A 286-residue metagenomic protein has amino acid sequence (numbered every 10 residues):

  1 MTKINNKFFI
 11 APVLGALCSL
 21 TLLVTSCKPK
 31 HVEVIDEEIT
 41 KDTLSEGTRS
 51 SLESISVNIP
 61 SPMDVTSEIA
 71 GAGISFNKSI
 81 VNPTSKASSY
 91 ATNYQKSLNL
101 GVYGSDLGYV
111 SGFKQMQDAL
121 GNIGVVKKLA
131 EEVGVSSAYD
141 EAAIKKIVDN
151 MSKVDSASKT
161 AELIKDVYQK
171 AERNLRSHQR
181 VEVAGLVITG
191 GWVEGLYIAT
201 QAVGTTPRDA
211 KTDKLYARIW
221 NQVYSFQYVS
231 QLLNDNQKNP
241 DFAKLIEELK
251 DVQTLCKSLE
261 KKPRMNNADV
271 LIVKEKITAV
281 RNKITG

Functional and structural regions predicted by a protein language model:
T2-L14: Bacterial N-terminal signal peptides that target proteins for export
L23-S26: C-terminal motif of bacterial Sec signal peptides marking the signal peptidase cleavage site
K28-K30: Bacterial signal peptide processing site
V34-K146: N-terminal Sec/ER secretory leader and immediately downstream segment of secreted/extracellular precursors
S88, T92-K96, L107-K114, D118 (+8 more regions): Non-transmembrane, amphipathic alpha-helical segments
L107-K114, V133, S137, L175-H178 (+4 more regions): Secondary-structure edge/capping motif, primarily at the C-terminal ends of alpha-helices and the immediately following
K153-N236: Extended amphipathic alpha-helical interaction segments
S230-G286: A cross-kingdom marker for long, charged
